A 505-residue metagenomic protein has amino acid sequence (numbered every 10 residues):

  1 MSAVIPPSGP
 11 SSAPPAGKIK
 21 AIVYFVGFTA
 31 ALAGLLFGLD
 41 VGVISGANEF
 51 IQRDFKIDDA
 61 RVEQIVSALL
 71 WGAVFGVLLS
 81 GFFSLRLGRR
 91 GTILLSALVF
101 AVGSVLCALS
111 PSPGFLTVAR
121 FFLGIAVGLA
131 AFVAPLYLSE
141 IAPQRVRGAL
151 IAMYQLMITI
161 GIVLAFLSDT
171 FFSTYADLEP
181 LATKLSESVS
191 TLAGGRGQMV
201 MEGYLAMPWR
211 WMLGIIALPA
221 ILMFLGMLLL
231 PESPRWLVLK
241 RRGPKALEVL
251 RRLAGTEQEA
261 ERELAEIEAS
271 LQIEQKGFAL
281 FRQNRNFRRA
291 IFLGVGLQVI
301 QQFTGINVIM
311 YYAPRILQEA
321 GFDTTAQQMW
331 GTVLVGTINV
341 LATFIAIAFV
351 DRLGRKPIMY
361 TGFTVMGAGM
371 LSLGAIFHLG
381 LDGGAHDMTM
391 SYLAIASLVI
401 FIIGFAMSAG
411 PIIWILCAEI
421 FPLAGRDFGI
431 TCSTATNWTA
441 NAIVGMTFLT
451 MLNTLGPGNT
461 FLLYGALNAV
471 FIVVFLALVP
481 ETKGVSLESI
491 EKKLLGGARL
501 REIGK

Functional and structural regions predicted by a protein language model:
S2-K245, V249-R251, A265, L271-K505: Alpha-helical transmembrane bundle of multi-pass membrane proteins
R252-E263: Short intracellular "coupling" helices and adjacent cytoplasmic loop segments at the cytosolic face of multi-pass
